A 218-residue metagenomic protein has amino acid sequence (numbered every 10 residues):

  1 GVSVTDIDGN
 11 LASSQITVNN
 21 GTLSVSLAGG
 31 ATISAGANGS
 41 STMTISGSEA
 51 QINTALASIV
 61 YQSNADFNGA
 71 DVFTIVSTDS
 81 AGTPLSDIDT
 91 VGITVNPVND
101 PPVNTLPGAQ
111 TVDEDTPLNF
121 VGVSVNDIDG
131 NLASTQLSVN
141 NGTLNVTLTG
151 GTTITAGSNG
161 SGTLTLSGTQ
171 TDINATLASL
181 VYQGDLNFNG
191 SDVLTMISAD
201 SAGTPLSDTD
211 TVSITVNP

Functional and structural regions predicted by a protein language model:
G1-P218: Extracellular glycosylation-rich, acidic/polar low-complexity regions of adhesion- and matrix-associated proteins
